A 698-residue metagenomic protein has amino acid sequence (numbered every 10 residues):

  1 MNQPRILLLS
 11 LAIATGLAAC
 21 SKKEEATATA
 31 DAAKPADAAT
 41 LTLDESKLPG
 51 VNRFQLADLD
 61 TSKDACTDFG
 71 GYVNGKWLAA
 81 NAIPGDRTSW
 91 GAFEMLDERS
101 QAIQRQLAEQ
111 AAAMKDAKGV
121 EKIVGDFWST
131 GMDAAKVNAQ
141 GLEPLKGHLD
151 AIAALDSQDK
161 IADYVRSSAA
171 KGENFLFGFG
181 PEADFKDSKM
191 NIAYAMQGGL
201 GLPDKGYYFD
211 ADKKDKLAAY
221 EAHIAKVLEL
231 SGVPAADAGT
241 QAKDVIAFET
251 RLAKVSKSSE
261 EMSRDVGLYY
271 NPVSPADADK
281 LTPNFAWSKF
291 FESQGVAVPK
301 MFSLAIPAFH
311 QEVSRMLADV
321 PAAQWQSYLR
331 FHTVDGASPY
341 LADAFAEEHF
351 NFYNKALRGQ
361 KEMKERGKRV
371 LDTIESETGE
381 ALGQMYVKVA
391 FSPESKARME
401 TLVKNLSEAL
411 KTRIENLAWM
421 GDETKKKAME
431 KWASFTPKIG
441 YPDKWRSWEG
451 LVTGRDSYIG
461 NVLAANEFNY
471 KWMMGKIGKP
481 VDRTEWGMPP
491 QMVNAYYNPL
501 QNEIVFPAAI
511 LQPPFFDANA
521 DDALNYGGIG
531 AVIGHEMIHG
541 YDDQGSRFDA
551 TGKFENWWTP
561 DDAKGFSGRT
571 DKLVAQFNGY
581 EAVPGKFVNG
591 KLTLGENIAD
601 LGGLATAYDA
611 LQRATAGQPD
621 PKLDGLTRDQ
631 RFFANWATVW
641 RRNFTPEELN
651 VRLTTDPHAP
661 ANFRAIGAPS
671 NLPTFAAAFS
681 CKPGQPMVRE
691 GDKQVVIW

Functional and structural regions predicted by a protein language model:
M1-L8: Bacterial N-terminal signal peptides that target proteins for export
S10-G16: Bacterial N-terminal signal peptides
C20-K23: Bacterial signal peptide processing site
T27-L48: Post-signal peptide N-terminal segment of mature Sec-exported envelope proteins
L43-G50, D64-K136: Active-site-surrounding "flap" and adjacent substrate/cofactor-binding loops of secreted or lumenal enzymes, prototyped
L43-K47, D97, D277, L281-N284 (+5 more regions): Intrinsically disordered, low-complexity linker/terminal regions across diverse proteins
L59-A79, Y207-L230, L594, D600-A607: Hydrophobic/aromatic-rich, well-ordered segments within soluble, folded domains that form packed cores
E109-N405: Noncatalytic, helix-rich "gating/capping" subdomain that lines the substrate-entry/channel surface of large enzyme
